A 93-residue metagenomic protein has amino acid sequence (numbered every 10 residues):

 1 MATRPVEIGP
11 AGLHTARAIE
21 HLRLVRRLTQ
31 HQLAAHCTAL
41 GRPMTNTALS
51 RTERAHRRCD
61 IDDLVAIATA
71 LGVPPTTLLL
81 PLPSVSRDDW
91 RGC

Functional and structural regions predicted by a protein language model:
M1-R26: A short, Lys/Arg-rich alpha-helix, primarily the initiator
A2-R4, T69, T77-C93: Short, charged recognition helix plus adjacent turn of helix-turn-helix-like nucleic-acid-binding domains
H14-R17, L28, Q32, M44 (+1 more regions): Residue-level signal for the short linker/turn that defines the boundary of a DNA-recognition helix
L24, A35, T69: Alpha-helical residues within the helix-turn-helix
L24, T38-A39, R54, P83: Residue-level detection of the helix-turn-helix DNA-binding "recognition helix"
R27-R51: Short alpha-helical DNA-recognition segment
R42, H56, R87-D88: Short Asp/Glu-rich motifs
H56, D60-T77: DNA major-groove recognition helix of helix-turn-helix/homeodomain DNA-binding modules
